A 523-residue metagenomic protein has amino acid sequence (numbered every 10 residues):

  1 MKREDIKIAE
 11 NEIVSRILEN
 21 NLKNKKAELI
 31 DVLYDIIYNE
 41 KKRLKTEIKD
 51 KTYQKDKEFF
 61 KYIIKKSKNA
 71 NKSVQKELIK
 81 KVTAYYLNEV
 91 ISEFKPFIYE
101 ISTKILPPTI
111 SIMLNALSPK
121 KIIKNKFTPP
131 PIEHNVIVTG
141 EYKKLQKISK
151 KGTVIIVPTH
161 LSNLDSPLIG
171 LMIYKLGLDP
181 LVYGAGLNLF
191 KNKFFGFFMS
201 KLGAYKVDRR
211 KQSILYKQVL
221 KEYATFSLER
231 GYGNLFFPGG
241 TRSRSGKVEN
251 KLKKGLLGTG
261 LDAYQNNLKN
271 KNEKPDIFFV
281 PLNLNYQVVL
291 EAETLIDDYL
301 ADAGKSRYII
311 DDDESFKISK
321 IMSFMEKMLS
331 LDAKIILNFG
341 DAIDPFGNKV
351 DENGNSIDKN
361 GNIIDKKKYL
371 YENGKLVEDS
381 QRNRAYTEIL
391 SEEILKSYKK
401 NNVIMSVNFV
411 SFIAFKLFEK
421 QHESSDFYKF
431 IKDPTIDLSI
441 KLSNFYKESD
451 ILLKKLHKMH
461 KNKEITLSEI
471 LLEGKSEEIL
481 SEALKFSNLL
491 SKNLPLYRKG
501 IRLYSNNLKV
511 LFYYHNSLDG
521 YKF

Functional and structural regions predicted by a protein language model:
M1-L235, G240-F523: Membrane-interfacial terminal anchoring regions of lipid-handling membrane enzymes
